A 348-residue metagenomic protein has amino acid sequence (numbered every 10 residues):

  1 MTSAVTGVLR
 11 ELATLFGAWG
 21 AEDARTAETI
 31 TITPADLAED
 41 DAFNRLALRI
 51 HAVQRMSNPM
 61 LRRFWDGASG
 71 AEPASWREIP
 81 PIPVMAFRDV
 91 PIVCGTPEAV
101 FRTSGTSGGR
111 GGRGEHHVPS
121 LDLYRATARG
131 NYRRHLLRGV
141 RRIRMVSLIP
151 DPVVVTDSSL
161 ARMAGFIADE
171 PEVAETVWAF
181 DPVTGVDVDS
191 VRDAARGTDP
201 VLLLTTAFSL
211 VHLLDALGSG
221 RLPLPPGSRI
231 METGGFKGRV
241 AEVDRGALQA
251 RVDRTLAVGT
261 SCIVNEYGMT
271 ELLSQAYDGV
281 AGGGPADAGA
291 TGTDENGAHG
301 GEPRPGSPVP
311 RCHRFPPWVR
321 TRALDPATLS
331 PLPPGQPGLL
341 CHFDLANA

Functional and structural regions predicted by a protein language model:
T2-W19, D41-V53, R142-R144, D151 (+2 more regions): Active-site glycine/GP-rich loop and adjacent strand/helix microenvironment that borders small-molecule binding pockets
V5-G20, A24-I30, P34-E39, P81-P83: Anionic, Ser/Thr-rich low-complexity intrinsically disordered regions
D41, V53-R102, R110-H117, G130-G139: Active-site diphosphate/adenylate-binding microenvironment
N58, R125, R129, A207-L210: Short, hydrophobic/amphipathic alpha-helical packing segments that form internal helix faces or helix-helix interfaces
S107: The conserved Walker
G114-D157, A161-A174: Long, hydrophobic, well-ordered secondary-structure blocks that form the structural core and pocket-lining surfaces
